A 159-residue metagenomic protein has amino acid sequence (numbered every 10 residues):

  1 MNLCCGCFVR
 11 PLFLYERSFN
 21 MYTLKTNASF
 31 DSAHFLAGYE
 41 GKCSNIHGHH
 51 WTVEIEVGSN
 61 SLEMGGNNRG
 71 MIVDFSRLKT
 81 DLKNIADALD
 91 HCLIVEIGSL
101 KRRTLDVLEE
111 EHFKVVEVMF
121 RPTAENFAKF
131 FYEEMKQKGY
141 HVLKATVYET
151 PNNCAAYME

Functional and structural regions predicted by a protein language model:
C5-F8, S44: Secreted/luminal cysteine- and crosslink-motif detector
C7-N20: Short, Lys/Arg-enriched N-terminal segments with co-localized hydrophobic residues within the first ~10-30 amino acids
R17-E159: Charge-rich, low-complexity N-terminal segments
